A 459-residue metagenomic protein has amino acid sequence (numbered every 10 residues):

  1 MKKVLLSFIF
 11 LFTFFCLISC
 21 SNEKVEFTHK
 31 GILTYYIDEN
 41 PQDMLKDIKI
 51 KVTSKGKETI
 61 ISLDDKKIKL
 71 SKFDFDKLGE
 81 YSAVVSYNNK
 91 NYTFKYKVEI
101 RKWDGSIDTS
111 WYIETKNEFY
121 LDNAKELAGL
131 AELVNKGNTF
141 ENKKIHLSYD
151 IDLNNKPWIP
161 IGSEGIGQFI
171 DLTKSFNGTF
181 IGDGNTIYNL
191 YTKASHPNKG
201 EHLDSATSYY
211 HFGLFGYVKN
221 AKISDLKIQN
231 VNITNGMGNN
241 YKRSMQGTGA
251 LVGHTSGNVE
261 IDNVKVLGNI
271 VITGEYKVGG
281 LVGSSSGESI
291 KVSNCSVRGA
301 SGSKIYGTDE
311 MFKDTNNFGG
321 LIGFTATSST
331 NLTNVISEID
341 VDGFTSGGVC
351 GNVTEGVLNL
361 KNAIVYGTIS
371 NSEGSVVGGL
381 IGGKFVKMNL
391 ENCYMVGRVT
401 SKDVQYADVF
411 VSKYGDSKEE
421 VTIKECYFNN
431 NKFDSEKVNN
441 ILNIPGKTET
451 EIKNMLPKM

Functional and structural regions predicted by a protein language model:
M1-V4: Positively charged n-region of N-terminal signal peptides that target proteins for export
L6-L11: Sec-dependent N-terminal signal peptides
I18-S19: C-terminal motif of bacterial Sec signal peptides marking the signal peptidase cleavage site
N22-T59: Solvent-exposed, low-complexity, repeat-rich "mucin-like" stalks and linkers
P41-I48, K77-Y81, G105-S106, T173-F176: A short, compositionally biased
G56-Y92: Serine/threonine-rich, repeat-prone extracellular segments and beta-strand-based repeat modules of secreted/surface
Y92-E99: Edge beta-strands of extracellular beta-sandwich domains
E99-M459: Surface-exposed repetitive/solenoidal architectures
